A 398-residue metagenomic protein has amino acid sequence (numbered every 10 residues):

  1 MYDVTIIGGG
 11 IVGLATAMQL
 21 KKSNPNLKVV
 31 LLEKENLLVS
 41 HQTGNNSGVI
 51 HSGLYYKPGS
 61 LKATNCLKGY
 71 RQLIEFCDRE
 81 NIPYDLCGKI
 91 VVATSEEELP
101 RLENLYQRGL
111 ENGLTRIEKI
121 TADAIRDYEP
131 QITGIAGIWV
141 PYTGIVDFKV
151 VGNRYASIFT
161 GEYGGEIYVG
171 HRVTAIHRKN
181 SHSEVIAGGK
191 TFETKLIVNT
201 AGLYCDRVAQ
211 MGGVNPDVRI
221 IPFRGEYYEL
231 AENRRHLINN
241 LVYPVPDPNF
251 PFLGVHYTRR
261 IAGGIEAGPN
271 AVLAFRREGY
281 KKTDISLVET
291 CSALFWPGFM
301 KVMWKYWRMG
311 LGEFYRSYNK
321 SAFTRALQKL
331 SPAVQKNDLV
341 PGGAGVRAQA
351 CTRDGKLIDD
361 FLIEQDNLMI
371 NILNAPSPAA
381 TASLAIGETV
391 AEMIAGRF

Functional and structural regions predicted by a protein language model:
M1-V12, V30: Beta1/beta-strand and adjacent pyrophosphate-binding region of the FAD-binding site in flavoprotein oxidoreductases
A15, I176-S286: Flavin-dependent oxidoreductases
A17, K21, I158: Gly/Ala-rich phosphate-binding loop of Rossmann-like dinucleotide-binding domains, activating on the conserved
K21-G44: Glycine-rich FAD pyrophosphate-binding loop
V49-A124, G134, V255, R276 (+1 more regions): Dinucleotide-binding Rossmann-like beta1-alpha1 core, especially the glycine-rich loop that anchors the ADP
K57-K68, V92-R101, I138-S157, Y168 (+2 more regions): Short beta-strand to alpha-helix junction loop
I138-L196, Y204, L384-A395: Helical element adjacent to the flavin cofactor pocket in flavoenzyme catalytic cores
L294-F398: C-terminal catalytic lobe of FAD-dependent flavoproteins
